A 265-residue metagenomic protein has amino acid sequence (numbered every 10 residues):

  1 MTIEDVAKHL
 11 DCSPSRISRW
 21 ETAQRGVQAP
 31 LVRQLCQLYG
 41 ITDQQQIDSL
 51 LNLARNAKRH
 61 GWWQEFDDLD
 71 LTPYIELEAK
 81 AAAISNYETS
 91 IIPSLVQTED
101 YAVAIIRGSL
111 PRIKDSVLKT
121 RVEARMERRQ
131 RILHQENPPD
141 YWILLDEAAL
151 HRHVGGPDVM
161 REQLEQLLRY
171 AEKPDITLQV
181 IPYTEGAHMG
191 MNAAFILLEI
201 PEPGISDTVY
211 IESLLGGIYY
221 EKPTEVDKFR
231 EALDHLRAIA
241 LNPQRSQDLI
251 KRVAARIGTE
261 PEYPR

Functional and structural regions predicted by a protein language model:
E4-K8, S15, T22-H151, E221 (+2 more regions): Interdomain hinge/linker segments and adjacent boundary elements that couple functional modules
L144, V154-R265: C-terminal regulatory/effector modules of DNA-binding transcriptional regulators
